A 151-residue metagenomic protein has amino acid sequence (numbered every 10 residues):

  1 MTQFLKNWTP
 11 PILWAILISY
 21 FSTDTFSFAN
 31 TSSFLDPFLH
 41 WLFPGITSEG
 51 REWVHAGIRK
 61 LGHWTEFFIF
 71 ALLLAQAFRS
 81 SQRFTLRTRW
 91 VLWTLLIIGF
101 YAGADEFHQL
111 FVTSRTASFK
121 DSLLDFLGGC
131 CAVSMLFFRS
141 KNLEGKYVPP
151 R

Functional and structural regions predicted by a protein language model:
M1-A75: "…centered on the first transmembrane helix and the immediately adjacent amphipathic helix/loop
T2-Q3, S81-R89: Membrane-interface helix-boundary motifs at transmembrane edges
W14, W90-L110: Small-polar-interrupted transmembrane alpha-helices in polytopic inner-membrane proteins
F67-S81, L127-N142: Membrane-interfacial alpha-helical segments at the cytosolic side of multi-pass membrane proteins
A102-F126: Interfacial helix-loop-helix junctions of multi-pass membrane proteins
G145-R151: Short, charged juxtamembrane terminal tails flanking transmembrane helices
